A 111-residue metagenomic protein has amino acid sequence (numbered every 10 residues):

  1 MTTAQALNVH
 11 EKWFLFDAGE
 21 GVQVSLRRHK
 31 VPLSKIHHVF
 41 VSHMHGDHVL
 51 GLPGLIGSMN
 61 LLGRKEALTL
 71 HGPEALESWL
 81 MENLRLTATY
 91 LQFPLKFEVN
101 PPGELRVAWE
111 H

Functional and structural regions predicted by a protein language model:
M1-H111: Binuclear metal-dependent hydrolase catalytic cores
